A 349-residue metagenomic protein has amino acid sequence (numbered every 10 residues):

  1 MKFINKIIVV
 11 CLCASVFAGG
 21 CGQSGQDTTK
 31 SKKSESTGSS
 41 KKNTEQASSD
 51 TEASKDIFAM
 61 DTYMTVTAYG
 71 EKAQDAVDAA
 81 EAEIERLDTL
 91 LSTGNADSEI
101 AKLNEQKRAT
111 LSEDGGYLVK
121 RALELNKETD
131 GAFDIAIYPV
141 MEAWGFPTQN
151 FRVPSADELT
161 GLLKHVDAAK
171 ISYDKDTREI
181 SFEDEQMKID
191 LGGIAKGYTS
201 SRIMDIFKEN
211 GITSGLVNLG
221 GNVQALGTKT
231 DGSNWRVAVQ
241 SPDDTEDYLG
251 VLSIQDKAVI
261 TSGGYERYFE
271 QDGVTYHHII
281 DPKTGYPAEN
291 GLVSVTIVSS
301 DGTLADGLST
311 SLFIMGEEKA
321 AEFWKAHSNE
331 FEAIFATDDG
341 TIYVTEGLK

Functional and structural regions predicted by a protein language model:
K2-K349: Mature catalytic core of soluble alpha/beta enzymes
